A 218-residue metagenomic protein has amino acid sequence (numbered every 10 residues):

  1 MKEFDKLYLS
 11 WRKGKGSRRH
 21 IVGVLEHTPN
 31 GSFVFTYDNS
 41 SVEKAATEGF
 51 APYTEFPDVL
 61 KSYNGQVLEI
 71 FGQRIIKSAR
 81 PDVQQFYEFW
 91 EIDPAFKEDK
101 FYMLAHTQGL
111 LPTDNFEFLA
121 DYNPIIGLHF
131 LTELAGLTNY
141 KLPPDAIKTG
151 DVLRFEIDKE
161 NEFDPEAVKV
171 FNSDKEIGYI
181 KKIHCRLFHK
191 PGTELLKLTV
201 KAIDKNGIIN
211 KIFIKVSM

Functional and structural regions predicted by a protein language model:
M1-M218: Conserved active-site motif detector
